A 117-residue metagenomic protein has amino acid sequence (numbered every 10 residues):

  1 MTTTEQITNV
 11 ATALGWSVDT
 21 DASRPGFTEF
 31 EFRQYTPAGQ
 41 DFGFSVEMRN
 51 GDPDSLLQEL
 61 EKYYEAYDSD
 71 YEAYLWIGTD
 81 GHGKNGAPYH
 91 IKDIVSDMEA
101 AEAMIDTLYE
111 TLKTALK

Functional and structural regions predicted by a protein language model:
M1-A22, L116: Amphipathic alpha-helical segments
T3, I7, Y74-K117: Ampiphathic alpha-helical segments that act as solvent-exposed interaction surfaces
T12-Y71: Amphipathic, interaction-prone secondary-structure segments
